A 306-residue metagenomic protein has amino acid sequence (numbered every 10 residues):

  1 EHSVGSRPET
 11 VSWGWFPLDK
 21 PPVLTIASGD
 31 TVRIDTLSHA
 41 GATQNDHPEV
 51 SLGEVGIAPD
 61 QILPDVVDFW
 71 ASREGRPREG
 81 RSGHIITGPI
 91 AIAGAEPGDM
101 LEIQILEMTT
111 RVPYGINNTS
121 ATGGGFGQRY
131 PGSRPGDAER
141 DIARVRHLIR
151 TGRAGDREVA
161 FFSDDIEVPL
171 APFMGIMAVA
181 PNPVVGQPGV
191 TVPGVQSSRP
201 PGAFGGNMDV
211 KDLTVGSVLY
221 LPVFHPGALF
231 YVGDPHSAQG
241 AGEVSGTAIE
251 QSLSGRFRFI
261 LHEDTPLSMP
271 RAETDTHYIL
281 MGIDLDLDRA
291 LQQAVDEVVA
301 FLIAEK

Functional and structural regions predicted by a protein language model:
E1-H2: Generic start-of-chain signal for non-secretory N-termini
G5-E79: N-terminal, Lys/Arg-enriched amphipathic/low-complexity engagement segments that precede the first folded domain
V23-D30, P89-P97: Extracellular and analogous surface-interaction loops
A27, R33-T36, A143-E305: Active-site gating/interface segments in enzymes
V32, G98-I103, L219: Generic structural signal for buried aliphatic residues
H39-S51, M108-T119, G227-S237: Short, Lys/Arg- and Gly-enriched loop/turn segments at beta-strand edges
I62, D68, S72-E74, E79-A93 (+1 more regions): Intrinsically disordered, low-complexity linker/loop segments enriched in Gly/Pro and charged/polar residues
